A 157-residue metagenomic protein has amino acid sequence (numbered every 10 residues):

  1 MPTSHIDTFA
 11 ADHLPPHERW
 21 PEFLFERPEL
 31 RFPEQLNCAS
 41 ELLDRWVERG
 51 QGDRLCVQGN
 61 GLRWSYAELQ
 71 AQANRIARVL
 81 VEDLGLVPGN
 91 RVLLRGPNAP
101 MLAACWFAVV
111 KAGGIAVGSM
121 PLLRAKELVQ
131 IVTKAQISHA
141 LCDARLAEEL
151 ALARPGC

Functional and structural regions predicted by a protein language model:
M1-I6, F107, K111-C157: Structural core segment of the AMP-binding/adenylate-forming
M1-N37: Flexible, non-catalytic linker and terminal segments flanking ANL/adenylate-forming cores
N37, Q70, A77, A99-P100 (+2 more regions): Alpha-helix N-cap/helix-start and coil->helix boundary motif
E41-E68: AMP-dependent adenylate-forming
L43-W46, L69, A73, V92 (+4 more regions): Adenylate-forming
G59-W64, V79-K126: Conserved AMP-binding/adenylate-forming
N74-R78, P97, T133: Solvent-exposed alpha-helix faces
